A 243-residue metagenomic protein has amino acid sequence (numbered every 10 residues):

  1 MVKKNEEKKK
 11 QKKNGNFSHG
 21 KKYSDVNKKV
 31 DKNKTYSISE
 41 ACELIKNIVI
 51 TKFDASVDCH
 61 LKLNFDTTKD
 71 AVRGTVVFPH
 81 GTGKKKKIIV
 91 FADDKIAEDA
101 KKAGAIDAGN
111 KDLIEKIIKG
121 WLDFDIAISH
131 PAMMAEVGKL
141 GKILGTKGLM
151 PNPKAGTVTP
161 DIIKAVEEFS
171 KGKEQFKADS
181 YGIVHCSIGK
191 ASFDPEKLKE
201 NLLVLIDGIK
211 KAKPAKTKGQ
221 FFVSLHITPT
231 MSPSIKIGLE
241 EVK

Functional and structural regions predicted by a protein language model:
M1-K32, K216, K236-K243: Intrinsically disordered, compositionally biased charged tails
Y36-I96: Translation machinery proteins
A41, A100, G145, I227: Residue-level signature of catalytic and energy-coupling elements of molecular machines, predominantly ATP/GTP-dependent
F53-V57, A212-S224: Flexible, glycine/charged-enriched surface loops at secondary-structure junctions
L63, A92, H130, I188-K190 (+2 more regions): Flexible glycine-/small-residue-rich
G81-I118: Glycine-rich active-site/cofactor-binding loop and its immediate structural neighborhood
T82-K84, D94, D179-G182, K218-F221 (+1 more regions): Short flexible coil/turn linkers enriched for glycine and charged/polar residues that connect secondary-structure
A105-K210: Long, charge-patterned amphipathic alpha-helical coiled-coil/hairpin "stalk" segments used as oligomerization
